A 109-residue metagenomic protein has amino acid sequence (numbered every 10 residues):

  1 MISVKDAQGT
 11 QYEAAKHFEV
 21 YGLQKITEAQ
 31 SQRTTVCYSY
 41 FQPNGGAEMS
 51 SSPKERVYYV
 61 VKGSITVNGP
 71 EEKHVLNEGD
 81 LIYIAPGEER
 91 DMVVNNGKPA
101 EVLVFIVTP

Functional and structural regions predicted by a protein language model:
M1-R33: A short, N-terminal "cap"/entry segment at the start of jelly-roll beta-barrel domains of the cupin/DSBH fold
Q24, T35-S52, P86: Conserved short histidine dyad/triad with adjacent acidic residue
E28, G46-S52, H74, V93-N95: Short histidine-centered beta-strand/loop micro-motifs that create catalytic or ligand/metal-coordination sites
Y40-F41, S52-T66: Short, conserved beta-strand element in jelly-roll/cupin
P70-P86: Short acidic-glycine-tyrosine-enriched beta hairpin
P86-P109: Ligand-binding loop in jelly-roll beta-barrel domains
